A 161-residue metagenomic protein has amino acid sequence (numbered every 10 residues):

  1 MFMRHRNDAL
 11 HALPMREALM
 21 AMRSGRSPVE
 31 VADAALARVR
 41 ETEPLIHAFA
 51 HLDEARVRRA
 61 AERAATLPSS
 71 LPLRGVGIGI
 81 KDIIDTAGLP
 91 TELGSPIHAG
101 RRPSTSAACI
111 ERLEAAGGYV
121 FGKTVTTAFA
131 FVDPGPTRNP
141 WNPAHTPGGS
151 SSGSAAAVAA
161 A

Functional and structural regions predicted by a protein language model:
M1-R58: An N-terminal boundary/leader segment
H11-L13, L67-V76: Flexible N-terminal pre-Rossmann segment of NAD(P)-dependent oxidoreductases
S24-G25, T42, L67, A116 (+1 more regions): Generic structural signal for alpha-helix termini and adjacent loop/cap motifs
V39, T66-S69, A108: Short, flexible, glycine/charge-rich loop motifs used to bind or transfer phosphoryl groups or to couple energy/partner
A55-E62, G117-G118: Long amphipathic alpha-helix in the N-terminal Rossmann-like dinucleotide-binding domain of NAD(P)-dependent
R59-T66, D85, T91: Glycine-rich loop at the start of a catalytic domain that most often binds anionic cofactors/ligands
L73-A161: Short glycine/serine-rich loop/turn segments
